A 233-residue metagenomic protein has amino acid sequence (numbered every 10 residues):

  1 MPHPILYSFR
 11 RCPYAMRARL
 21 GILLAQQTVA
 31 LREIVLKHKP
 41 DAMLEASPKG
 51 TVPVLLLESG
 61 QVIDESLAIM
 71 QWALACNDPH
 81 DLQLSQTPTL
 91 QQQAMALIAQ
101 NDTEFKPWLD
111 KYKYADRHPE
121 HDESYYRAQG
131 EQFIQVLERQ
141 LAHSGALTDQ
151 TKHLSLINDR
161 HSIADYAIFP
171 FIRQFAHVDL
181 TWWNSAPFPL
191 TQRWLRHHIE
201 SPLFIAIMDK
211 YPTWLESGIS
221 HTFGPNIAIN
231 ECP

Functional and structural regions predicted by a protein language model:
M1-E131, A142-H153: GST-like domain detector, emphasizing the conserved glutathione-binding G-site in the N-terminal thioredoxin-like
A18, Q129-F133, L137, F171 (+1 more regions): Alpha-helical packing segments of well-folded alpha/beta enzyme cores
L82-L90, A206-L215: Short, flexible loop/turn segments with low-complexity composition
H121-S124, S155, D179-S185: Active-site rim elements
V136-Q140, A176: Alpha-helical transmembrane segments in multipass membrane proteins, preferentially the mid-helix core
L156-T181, H198: GST superfamily/GST-like fold recognition
A186-P212: A contiguous, mid-protein "functional segment" used to position or interact with cofactors/ions or partner subunits
Y211-P233: Acidic/histidine-enriched, glycine/proline-rich intrinsically disordered or flexible terminal extensions
